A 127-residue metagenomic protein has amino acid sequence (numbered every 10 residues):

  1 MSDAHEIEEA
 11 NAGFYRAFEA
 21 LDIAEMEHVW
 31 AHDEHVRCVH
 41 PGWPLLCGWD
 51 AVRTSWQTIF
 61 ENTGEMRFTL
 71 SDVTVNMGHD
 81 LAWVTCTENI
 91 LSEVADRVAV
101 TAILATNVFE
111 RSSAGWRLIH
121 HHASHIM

Functional and structural regions predicted by a protein language model:
M1-E25, H35-M127: A beta-strand edge to alpha-helix "cap/lid" segment located at domain peripheries
A31: Helix-to-beta-strand junctions that scaffold the AdoMet/dcAdoMet cofactor pocket in Class I SAM-dependent enzymes
